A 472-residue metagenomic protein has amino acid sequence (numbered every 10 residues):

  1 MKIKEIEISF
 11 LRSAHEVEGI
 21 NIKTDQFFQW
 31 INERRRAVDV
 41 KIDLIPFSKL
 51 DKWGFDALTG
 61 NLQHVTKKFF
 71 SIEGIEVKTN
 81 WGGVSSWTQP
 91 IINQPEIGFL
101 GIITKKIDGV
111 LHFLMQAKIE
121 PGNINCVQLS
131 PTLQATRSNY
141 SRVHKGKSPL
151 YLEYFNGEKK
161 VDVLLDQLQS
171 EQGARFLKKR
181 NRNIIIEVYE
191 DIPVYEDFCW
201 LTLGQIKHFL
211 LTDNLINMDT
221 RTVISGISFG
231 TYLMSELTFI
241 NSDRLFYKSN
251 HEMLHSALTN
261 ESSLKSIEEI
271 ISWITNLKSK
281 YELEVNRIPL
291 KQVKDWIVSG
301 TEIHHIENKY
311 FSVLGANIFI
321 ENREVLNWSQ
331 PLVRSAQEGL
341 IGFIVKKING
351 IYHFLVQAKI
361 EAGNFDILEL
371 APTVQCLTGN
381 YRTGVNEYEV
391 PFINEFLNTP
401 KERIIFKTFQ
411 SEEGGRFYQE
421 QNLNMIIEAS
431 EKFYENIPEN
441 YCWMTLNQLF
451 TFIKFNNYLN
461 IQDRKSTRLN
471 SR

Functional and structural regions predicted by a protein language model:
K2, T212-I271, N276: Activation corresponds to long, low-complexity, non-globular regions
K2-K106, V110-L111, H251-Q330: An N-terminus-focused feature that recognizes amino-terminal "leader" regions
S48-W53, V84-S85, I92, S138-K147 (+4 more regions): Intrinsically disordered, low-complexity acidic/Q/S/K-rich activation/interaction tracts characteristic
N80-V127, P131-Q134, I318-A358, A362-N364 (+1 more regions): Core of folded catalytic or high-affinity ligand/protein-binding domains in predominantly eukaryotic proteins
A117, P121-L164, A362-E402: Compact, glycine/acidic-enriched structural inserts
S148-L201, H208-L211, E389-C442: Extended, acidic-biased charged interface segments
V188-T231, T451-N457: Ser/Thr/Pro-rich, low-complexity mucin-like regions that serve as glycosylated stalks/linkers or repetitive adhesive
T467-R472: Conserved small/polar residues in nucleotide/adenosyl-binding loops
